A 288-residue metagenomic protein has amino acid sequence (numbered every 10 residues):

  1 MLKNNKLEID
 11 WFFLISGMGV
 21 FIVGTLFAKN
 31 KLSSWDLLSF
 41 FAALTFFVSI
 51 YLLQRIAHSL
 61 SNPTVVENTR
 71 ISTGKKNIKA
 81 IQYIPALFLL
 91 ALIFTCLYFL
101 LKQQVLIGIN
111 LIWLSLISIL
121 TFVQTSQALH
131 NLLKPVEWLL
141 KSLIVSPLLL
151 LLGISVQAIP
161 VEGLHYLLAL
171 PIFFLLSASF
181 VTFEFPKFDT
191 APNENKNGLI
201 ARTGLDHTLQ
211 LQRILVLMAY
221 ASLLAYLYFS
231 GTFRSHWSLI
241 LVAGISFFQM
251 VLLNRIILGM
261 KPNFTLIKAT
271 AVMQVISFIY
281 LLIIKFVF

Functional and structural regions predicted by a protein language model:
M1-L2, R55-N77, F180-D206, L253-M260: Cytosolic, membrane-interface loops and tails of multi-pass inner-membrane proteins
M1-V20, N110-L139, N263-V272: Cytosolic-side membrane-entry/anchor segment at the start of a transmembrane helix
I15-G24, L139-I154, I200-L205, L266-L281: Small-residue-rich segments of transmembrane alpha-helices in multi-pass membrane proteins, especially helix faces
I22-V23, F27, K31-P63, N110-F122 (+1 more regions): Membrane-embedded alpha-helical segments that form the functional core of polytopic membrane enzymes, especially those
N30-K31, L140-D189, D206: Functional transmembrane core segments of multi-pass inner-membrane proteins
V66-V105, N197-T232: Multi-pass membrane catalytic core of lipid/isoprenoid biosynthesis enzymes
A80-P160, L253: Intramembrane alpha-helical segments
Y228-F288: Extended hydrophobic alpha-helices typical of membrane-associated regions
